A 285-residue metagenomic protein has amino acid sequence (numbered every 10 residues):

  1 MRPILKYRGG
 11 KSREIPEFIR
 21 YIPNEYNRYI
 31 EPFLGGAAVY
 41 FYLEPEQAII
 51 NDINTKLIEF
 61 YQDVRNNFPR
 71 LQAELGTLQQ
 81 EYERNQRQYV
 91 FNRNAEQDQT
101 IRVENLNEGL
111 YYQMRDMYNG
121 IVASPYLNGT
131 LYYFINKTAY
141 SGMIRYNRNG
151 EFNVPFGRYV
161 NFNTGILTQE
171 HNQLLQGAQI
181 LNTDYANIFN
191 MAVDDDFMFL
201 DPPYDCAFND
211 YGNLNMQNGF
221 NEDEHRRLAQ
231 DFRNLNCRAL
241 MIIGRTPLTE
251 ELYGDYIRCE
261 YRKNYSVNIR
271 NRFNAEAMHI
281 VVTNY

Functional and structural regions predicted by a protein language model:
M1-N24: Class I SAM-dependent methyltransferase Rossmann-like catalytic core, especially the SAM/SAH-binding loop
F18, Y29-L43, Q47-T55, Y133 (+6 more regions): Conserved proline-anchored active-site loop of SAM-dependent methyltransferases that bridges a beta-strand
F33-A38, L167, I243-P247: Short, polar loop motifs at secondary-structure junctions
V39-E44, N172, N190-V193, L248-D255: Short loop/helix-cap segments at secondary-structure boundaries that form the rim of catalytic
E46-Q176: Class I S-adenosyl-L-methionine-dependent methyltransferase module
Y146-Y159, Y204-E224: Mobile active-site "lid"/loop adjacent to the S-adenosyl-L-methionine
I166-F199: A mid-sequence, solvent-exposed acidic-amphipathic segment
D205, N213, N218-Y285: Long, positively charged, glycine-interspersed low-complexity recognition regions
